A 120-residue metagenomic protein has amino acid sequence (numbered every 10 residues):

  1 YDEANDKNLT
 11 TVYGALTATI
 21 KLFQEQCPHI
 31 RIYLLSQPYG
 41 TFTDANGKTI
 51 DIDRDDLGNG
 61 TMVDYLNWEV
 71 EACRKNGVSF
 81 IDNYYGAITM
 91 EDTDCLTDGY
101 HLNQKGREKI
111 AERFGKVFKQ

Functional and structural regions predicted by a protein language model:
Y1-K119: Alpha-helical cap/lid subdomain in secreted, periplasmic, or secretory-pathway luminal O-acyl-processing enzymes
